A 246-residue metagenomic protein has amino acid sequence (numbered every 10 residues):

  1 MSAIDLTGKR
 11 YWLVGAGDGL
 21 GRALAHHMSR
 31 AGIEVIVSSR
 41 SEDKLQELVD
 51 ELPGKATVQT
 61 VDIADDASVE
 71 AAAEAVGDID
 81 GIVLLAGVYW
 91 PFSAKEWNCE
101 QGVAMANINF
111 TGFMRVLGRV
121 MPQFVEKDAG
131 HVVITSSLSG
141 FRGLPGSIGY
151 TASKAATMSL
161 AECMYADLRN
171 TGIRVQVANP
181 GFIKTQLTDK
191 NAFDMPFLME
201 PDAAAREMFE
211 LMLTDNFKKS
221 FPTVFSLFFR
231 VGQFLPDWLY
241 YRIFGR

Functional and structural regions predicted by a protein language model:
G17-D18: Conserved glycine-rich cofactor-binding loop
A86-P91: Conserved NAD(P)H cofactor-binding loop of Rossmann-fold oxidoreductase domains
S93-A106: Substrate-binding pocket helix/loop in short-chain dehydrogenase/reductase
K95, L144-I148: Active-site loop immediately N-terminal to the catalytic Tyr-X3-Lys motif of short-chain dehydrogenase/reductase
L117, S153: Active-site helix of classical SDR
S137: Residue(s) in the substrate-gating loop at a strand-loop-helix junction that position the organic substrate next
V177, F193-F228: C-terminal helical subdomain
